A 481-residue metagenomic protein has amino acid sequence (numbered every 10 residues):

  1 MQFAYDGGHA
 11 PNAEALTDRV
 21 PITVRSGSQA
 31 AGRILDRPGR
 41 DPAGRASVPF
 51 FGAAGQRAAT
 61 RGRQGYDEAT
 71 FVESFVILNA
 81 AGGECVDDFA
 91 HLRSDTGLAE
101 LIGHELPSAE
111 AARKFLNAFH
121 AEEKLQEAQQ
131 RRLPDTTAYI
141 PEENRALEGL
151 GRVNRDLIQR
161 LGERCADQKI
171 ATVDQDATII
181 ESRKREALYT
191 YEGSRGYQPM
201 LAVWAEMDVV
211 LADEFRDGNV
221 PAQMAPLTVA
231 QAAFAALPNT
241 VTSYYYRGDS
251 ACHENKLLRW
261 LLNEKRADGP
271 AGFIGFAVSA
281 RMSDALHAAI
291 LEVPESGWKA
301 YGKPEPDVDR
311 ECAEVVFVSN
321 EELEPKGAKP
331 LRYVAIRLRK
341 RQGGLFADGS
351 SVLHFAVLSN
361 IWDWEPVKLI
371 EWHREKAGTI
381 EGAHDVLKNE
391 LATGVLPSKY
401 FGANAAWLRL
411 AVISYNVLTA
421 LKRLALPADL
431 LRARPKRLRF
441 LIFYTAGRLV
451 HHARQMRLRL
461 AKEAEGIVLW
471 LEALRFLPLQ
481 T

Functional and structural regions predicted by a protein language model:
M1-G196, L201-N219, L227-N239, K422 (+1 more regions): Dynamic "connector" segments at or just before major functional cores
A10-I22, G272-G382, V386-N389, E472 (+1 more regions): An anionic, glycine-rich sequence signature occurring as long contiguous blocks
S74-F75, V86-F89, L106-S108, A112-R113 (+8 more regions): Short, conserved catalytic/metal-binding motifs centered on acidic residues
F89, P366-L421: Short amphipathic alpha-helical "interface-anchor" segments enriched in bulky aromatics
F119-E123, A187-Y191, W260-K265, L291-G297: Short secondary-structure boundary/capping segments
T178-I180, V209, R216-G218, R281-S283 (+10 more regions): Short, glycine-/Ser/Thr-/acidic-enriched flexible segments
V220-A285: Domain-level cores of phosphate- or acyl-group-handling catalytic modules
V412, N416-L460: C-terminal structured "cap/appendage" subdomains that terminate the fold
